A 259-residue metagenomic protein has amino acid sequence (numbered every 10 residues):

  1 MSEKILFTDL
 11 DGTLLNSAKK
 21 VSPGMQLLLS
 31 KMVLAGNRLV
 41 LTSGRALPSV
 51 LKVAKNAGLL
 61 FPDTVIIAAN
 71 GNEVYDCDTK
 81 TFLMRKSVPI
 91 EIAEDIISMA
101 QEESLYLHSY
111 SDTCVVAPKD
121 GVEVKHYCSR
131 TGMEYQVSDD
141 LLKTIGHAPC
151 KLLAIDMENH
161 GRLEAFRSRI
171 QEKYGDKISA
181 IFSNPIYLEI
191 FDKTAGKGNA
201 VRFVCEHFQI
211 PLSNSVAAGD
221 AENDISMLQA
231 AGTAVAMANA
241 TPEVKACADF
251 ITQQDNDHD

Functional and structural regions predicted by a protein language model:
M1-I5, S22, E189-D259: Mg2+-dependent phosphoryl-transfer enzymes with acidic/Ser/Thr/Gly-rich catalytic loops
E3-K19, I96: Asp-based phosphoryl-transfer active-site loop
P23-V124: Active-site phosphate-binding/coordination module
M25, V50-A54, I170, L228 (+1 more regions): Hydrophobic packing residues within well-ordered alpha-helices of enzyme cores
A46, N70, D112-T113, I186 (+3 more regions): A generic "binding-loop/recognition-motif" signal
L47-L51, L163, G198, D224-I225: Short, well-ordered alpha-helical microsegments
P62, N70, Y174, A230-A231 (+1 more regions): Short, structured coil segments at secondary-structure junctions
M99, E103-A218: Conserved acidic, metal-coordinating active-site core of Asp-based, Mg2+-dependent phosphoryl-transfer enzymes
